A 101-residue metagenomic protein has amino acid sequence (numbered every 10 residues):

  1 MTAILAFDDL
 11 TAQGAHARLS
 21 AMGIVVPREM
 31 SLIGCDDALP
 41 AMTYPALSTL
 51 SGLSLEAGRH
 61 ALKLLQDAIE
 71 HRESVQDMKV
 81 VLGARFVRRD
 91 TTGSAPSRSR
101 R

Functional and structural regions predicted by a protein language model:
M1-R100: Flexible loop/turn connectors
